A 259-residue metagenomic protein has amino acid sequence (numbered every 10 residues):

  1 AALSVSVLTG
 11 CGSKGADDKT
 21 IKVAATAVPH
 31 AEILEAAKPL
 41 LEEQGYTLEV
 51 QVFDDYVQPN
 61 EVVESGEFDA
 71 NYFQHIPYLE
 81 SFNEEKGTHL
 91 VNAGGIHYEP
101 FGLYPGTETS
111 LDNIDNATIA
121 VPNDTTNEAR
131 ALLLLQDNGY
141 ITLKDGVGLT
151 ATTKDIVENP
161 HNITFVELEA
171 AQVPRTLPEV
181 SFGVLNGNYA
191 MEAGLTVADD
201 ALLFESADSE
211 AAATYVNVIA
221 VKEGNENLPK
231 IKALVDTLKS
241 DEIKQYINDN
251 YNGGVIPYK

Functional and structural regions predicted by a protein language model:
A1-T20: Short, low-complexity disordered leader/linker segments with a strong preference for bacterial N-terminal type II
D17-V28, Y46-V52, A117-I119: Short, well-ordered beta-strand elements
A27-E49, Q58: Short, polar/charged alpha-helical segment
V50-E61, G148-R175: Short helix-initiation/N-cap motifs at beta->coil->alpha
S81-A93, G106-E108, E179, V184 (+1 more regions): Ligand-binding "clamshell"
A93-I141, K244: A conserved helix-loop-strand patch within extracytoplasmic ligand-binding domains of the periplasmic binding
P100-L111, T214-L228: A bilobed periplasmic-binding-protein/Venus flytrap-type ligand-binding module shared by bacterial periplasmic
A129-Q136, L238-Y258: Periplasmic-binding protein-like
